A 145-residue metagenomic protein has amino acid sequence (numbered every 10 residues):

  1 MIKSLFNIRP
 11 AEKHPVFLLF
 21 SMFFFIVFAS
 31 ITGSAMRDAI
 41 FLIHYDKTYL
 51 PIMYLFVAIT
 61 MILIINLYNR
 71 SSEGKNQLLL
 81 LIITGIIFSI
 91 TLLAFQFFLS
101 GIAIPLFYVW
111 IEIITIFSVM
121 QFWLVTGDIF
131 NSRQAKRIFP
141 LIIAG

Functional and structural regions predicted by a protein language model:
M1-A11: Short, Lys/Arg-rich, polar N-terminal cytosolic tail immediately upstream of the first transmembrane signal-anchor
R9-I40, V109-W110: Pair of pore-lining "gating" transmembrane helices in MFS-fold secondary transporters
F20, F24, I102-Q121: Hydrophobic core of transmembrane alpha-helices in multi-pass small-molecule transporters, especially MFS/SLC-type
M36-R37, T115-N131: Intracellular juxtamembrane helix-capping segments at the cytosolic ends of symmetry-related transmembrane helices
K47-T48, S132-I142: Loop-to-transmembrane helix entry/capping segments in MFS-fold secondary transporters and related SLC/MFSD carriers
P51-S71: Central cavity-lining transmembrane alpha-helices of secondary-active solute carriers, predominantly the Major
E73-I86: Cytoplasmic membrane-interface "Motif A"-like loop-to-helix N-cap segments of 12-TM Major Facilitator Superfamily
I86-A103: C-terminal ends and interior cores of transmembrane alpha-helices in multi-pass membrane transporters/permeases
